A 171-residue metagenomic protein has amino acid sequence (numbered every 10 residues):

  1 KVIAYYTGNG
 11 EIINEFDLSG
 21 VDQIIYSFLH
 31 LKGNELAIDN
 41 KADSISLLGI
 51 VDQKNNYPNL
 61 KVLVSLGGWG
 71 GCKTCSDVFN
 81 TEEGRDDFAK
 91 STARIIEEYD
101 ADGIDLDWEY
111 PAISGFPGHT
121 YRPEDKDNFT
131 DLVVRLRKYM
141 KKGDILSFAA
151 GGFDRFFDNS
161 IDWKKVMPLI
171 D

Functional and structural regions predicted by a protein language model:
K1-I96, T120: Glycan-recognition patch characteristic of GH18 chitinases/ENGases and related GlcNAc/peptidoglycan-binding proteins
D22, D102, D171: Receiver (REC) domain switch/active-site residues of two-component response regulators
I45, C75-M167: Active-site cleft segment of glycoside hydrolase catalytic domains centered on the general acid/base Glu
N55, M167-P168: Alpha-helix boundary recognition
